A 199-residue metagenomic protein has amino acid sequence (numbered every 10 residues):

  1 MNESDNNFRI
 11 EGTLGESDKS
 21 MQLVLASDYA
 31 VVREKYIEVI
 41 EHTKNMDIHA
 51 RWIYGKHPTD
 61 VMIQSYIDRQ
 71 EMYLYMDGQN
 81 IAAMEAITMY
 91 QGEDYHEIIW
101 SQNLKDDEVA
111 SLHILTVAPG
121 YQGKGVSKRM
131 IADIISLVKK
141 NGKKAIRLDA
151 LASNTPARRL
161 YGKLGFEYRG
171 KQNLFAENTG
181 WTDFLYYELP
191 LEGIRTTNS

Functional and structural regions predicted by a protein language model:
K19-K35: A short beta-loop-alpha structural element at the N-terminal edge of CoA-dependent acyl/N-acetyltransferase catalytic
E41-M62: Conserved GNAT-fold acetyl-CoA-binding loop/helix
Q70-I87: Conserved beta-hairpin
E85-I114, Q122, F175-N178: Conserved acyl-donor/pantetheine-binding loop and adjacent beta-alpha core of acyl/acetyltransferases and related
L115-V117, A150: Hydrophobic adenine-recognition pocket in adenosine-nucleotide-binding enzymes
V117, G123-S136, R159-K163: Conserved acetyl-CoA-binding loop-helix of GNAT-fold acetyltransferases
I131, V138-A150: Conserved GNAT acetyl-CoA-binding A-motif
L151-N154, G162-L164, L174-S199: C-terminal "cap" of GNAT-fold acetyltransferases
